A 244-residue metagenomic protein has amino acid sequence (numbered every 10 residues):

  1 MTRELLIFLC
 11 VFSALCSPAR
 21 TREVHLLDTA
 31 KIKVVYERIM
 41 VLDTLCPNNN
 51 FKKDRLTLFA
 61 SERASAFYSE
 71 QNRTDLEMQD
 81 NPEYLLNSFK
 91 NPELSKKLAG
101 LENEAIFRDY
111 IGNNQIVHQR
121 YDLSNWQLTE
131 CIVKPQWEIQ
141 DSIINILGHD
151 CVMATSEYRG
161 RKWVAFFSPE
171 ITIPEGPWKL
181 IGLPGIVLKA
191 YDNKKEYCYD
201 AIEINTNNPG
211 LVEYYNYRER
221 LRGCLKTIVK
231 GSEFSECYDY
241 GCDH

Functional and structural regions predicted by a protein language model:
M1-T29: Bacterial Sec-dependent N-terminal signal peptides
E4, R38, P135, I139 (+3 more regions): Functionally constrained cores in energy, signaling, and assembly domains
F8, Y36, A154-S156: Short beta-strand element of the conserved SAM-dependent methyltransferase core
P18-P135, Q140-I143, D150, W163 (+1 more regions): Extracellular or lumenal secretory-pathway regions
I146-L147, Y158: Structural motif
A154-Y215: Gly/Pro-enriched, hydrophobic low-complexity segments that function as extracytoplasmic propeptides/linkers
